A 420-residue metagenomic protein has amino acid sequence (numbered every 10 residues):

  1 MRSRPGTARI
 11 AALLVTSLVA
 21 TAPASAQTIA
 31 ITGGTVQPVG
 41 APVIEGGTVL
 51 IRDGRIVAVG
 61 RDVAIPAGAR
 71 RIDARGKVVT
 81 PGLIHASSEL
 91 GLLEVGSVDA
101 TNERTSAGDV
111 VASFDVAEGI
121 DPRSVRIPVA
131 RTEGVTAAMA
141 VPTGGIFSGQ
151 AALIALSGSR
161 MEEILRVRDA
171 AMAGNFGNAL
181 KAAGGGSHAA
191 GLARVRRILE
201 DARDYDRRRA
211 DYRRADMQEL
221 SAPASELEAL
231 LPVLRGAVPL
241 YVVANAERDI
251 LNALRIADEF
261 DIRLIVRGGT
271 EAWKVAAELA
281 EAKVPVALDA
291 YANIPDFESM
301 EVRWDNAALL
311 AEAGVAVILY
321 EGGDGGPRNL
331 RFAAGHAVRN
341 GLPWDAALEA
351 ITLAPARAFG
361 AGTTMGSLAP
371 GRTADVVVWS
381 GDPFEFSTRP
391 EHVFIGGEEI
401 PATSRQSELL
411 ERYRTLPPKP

Functional and structural regions predicted by a protein language model:
R9-T21: Bacterial N-terminal signal peptides
S25-Q27: Boundary of Sec targeting at the N-terminus
I29-I31, I65-A117: Replace "His-x-His-based motif
G34, V49, G54, G76 (+9 more regions): Divalent metal-coordination and catalytic microenvironments
G34-Q37, E45-G47, A369-Y413: C-terminal cap of metal-dependent C-N hydrolases
V36, G40-T80: Histidine-rich, glycine-flanked metal-binding segment
V95-G96, T101-A107, S113, P239 (+3 more regions): His/Asp/Glu-enriched, well-ordered alpha-helical/loop segment that forms or immediately abuts the divalent-metal
R126, R131-L264, R389: Polyanionic/metal-chelating signatures
